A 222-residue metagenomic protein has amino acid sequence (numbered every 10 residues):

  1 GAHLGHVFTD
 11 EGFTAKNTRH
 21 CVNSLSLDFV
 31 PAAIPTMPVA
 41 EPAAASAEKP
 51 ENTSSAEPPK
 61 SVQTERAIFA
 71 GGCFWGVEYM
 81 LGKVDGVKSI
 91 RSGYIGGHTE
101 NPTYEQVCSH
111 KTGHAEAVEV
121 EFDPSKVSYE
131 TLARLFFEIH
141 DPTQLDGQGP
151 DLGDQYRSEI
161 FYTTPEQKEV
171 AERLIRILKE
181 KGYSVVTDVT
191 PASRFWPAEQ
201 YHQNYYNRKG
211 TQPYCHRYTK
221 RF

Functional and structural regions predicted by a protein language model:
G1-F222: Flexible coil/turn and secondary-structure edge motifs
